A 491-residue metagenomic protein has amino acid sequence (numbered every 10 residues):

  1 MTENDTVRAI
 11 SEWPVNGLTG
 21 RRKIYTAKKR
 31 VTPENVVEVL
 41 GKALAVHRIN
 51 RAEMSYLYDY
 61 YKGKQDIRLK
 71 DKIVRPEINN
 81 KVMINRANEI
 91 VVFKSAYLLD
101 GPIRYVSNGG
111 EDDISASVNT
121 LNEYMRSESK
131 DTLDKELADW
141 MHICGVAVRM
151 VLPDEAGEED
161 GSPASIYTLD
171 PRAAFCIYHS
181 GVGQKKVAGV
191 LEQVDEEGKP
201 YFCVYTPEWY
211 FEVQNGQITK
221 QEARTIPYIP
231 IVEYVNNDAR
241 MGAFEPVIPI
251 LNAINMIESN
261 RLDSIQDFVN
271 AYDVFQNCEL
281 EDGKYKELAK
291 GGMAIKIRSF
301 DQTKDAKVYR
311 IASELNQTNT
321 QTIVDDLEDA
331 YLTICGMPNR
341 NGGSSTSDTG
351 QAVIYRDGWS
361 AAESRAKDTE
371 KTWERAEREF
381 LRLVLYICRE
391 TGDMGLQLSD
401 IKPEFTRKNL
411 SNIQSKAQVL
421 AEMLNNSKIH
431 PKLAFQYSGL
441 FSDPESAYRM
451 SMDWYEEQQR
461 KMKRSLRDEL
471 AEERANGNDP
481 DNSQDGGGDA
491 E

Functional and structural regions predicted by a protein language model:
M1-S165, N476, P480-E491: Extended, helix-rich architectural segments
M1-W13, N255-L262, Q266-Q276, R460-E491: Glycine- and charge-rich intrinsically disordered segments
M1-Y61, D238-I248, N277-K304, P338-W359 (+2 more regions): Short N-terminal secondary-structure initiator segments
H47-N50, K64, R68, E128-K135 (+11 more regions): Short secondary-structure junctions and interdomain/linker hinges
D113, S117, M125, S129 (+7 more regions): Short amphipathic alpha-helical segments
K135-R240: Extended, regular secondary-structure scaffolds
T219-D357: Extended, charged amphipathic alpha-helical segments
Y285-K304, N319, D326-E491: C-terminal helix-loop subdomains that flank or include functional centers
